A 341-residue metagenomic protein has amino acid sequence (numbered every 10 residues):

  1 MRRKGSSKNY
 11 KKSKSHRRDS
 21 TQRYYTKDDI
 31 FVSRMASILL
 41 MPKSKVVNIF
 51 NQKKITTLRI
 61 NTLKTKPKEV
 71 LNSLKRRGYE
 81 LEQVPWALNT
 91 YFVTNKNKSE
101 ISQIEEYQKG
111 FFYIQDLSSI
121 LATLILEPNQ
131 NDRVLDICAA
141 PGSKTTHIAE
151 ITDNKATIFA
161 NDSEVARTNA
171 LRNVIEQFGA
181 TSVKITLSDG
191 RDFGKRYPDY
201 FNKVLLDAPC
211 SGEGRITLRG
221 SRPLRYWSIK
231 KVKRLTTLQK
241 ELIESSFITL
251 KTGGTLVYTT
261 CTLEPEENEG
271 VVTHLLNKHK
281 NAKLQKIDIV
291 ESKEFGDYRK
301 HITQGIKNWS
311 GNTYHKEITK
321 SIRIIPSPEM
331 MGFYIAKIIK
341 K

Functional and structural regions predicted by a protein language model:
M1-K341: S-adenosylmethionine
